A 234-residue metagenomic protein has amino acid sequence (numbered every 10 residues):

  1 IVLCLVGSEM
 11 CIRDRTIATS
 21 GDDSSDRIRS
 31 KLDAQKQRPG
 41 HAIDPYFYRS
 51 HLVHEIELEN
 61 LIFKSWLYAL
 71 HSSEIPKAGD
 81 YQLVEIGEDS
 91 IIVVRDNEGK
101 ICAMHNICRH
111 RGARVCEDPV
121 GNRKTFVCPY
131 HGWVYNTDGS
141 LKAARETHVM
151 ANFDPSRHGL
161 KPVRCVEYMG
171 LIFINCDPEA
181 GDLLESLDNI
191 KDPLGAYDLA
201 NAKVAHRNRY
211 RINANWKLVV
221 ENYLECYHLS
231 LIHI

Functional and structural regions predicted by a protein language model:
I1-I12, I232-H233: Single conserved hydrophobic/aromatic residue that forms the stacking wall/gate of nucleotide- or nucleobase-binding
L3-C4, V94, G121, V134: Generic structural signal for beta-strand residues in well-ordered domains
C4-L5, N60, I107: Conserved catalytic core of Hanks-type protein kinase domains
L5, H110, Y168: Short glycine/serine/threonine-biased micro-segments
R13-K100, V134-I232: Rieske [2Fe-2S] iron-sulfur-binding subdomain
L83-P129: Glycine-rich active-site/cofactor-binding loop and its immediate structural neighborhood
